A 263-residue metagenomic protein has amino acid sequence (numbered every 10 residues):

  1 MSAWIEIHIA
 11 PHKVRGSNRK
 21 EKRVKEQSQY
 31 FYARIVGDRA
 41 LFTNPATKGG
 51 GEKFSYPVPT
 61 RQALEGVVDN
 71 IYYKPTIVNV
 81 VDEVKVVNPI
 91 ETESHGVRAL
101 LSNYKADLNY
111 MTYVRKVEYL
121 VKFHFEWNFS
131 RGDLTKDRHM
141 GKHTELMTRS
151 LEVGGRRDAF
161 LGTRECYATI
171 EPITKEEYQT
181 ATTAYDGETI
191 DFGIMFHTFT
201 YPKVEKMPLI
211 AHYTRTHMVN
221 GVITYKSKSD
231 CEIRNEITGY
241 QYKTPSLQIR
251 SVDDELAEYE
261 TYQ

Functional and structural regions predicted by a protein language model:
I7, E21-G51, I223: N-terminal, Lys/Arg- and Ser/Thr-rich interaction peptides
I35-R39, N88, V121-F129: Beta-strand elements of well-folded, non-transmembrane domains
T47-E65, E145-G155, A159: Short, flexible N-terminal segments of the mature chain
F54-G96: Glycine/small-residue-rich interface belts in oligomeric ring/scaffold proteins and their assembly partners
A99-Q263: Internal, well-folded beta-alpha domain core
